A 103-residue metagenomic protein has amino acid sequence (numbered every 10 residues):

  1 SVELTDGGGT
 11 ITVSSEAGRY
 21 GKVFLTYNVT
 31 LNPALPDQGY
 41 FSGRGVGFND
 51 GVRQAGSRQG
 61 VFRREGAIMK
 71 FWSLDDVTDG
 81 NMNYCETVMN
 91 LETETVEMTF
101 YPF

Functional and structural regions predicted by a protein language model:
S1-F103: Beta-strand-enriched cores of mature, soluble protein domains
